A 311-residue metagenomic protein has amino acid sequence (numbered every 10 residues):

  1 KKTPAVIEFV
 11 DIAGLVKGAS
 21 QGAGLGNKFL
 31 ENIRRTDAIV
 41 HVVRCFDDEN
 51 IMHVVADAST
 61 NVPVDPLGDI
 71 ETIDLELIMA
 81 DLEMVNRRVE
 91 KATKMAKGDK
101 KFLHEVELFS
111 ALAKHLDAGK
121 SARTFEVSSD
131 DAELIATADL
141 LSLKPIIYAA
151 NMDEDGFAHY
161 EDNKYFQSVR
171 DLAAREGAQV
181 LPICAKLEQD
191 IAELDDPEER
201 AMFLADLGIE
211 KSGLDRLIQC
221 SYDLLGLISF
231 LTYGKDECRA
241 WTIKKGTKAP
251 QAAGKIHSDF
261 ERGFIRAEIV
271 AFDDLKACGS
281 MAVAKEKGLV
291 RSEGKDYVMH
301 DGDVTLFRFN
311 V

Functional and structural regions predicted by a protein language model:
K1-H41, F46-L67, E71, V127-A138 (+1 more regions): Switch II of P-loop NTPase G domains
V6-G24, N32, E71-I78, L82-H115: Conserved ASCE/P-loop NTPase catalytic core
G18, V62, D74, T242 (+1 more regions): Generic anion/oxyanion-binding catalytic loop in active/binding sites
A38-H41, F46-A80, M84-R87, L143 (+4 more regions): Switch/coupling subdomain of P-loop NTPase systems
N86, K91-H300, T305, N310-V311: C-terminal-of-GTPase-core extension/linker across diverse P-loop GTPases
